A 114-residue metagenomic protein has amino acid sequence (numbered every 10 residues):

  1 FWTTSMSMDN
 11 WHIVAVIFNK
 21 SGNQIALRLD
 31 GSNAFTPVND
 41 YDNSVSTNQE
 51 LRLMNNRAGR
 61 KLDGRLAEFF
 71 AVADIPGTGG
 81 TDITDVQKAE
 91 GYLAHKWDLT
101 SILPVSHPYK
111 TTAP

Functional and structural regions predicted by a protein language model:
F1-N43: Extracellular glycan-interaction surfaces
W11-I13, F18, R28, K61-R65 (+2 more regions): Broad hydrophobic/π-residue packing in well-ordered secondary structure
L29-D30, L53-M54, A89-G91: Aromatic-rich beta-strand patches that line glycan-recognition/binding surfaces of extracellular proteins
A34, E68-P114: Extended recognition patches within non-cytosolic domains
S44-V45, N55, H95, T111: Composition-driven detection of intrinsically disordered, low-complexity segments
S46-F70, D74-T81: Extracellular glycan-interaction patches encoded by glycine-rich segments
